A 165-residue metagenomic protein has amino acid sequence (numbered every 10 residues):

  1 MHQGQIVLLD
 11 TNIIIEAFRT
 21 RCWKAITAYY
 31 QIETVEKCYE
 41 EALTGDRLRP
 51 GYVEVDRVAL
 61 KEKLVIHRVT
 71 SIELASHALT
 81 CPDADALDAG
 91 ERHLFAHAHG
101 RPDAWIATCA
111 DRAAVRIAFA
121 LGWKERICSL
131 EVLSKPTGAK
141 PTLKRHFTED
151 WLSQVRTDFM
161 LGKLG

Functional and structural regions predicted by a protein language model:
H2-I106, R112-G165: Active-site-proximal, substrate-binding regions of enzyme catalytic domains and RNA-binding/basic surfaces
